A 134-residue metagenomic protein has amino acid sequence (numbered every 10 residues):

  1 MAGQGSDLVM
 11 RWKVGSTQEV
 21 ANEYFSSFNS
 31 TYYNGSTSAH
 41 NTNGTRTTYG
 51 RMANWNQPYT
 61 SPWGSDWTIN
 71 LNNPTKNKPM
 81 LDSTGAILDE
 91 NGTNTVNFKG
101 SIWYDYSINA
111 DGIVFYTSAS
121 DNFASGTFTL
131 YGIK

Functional and structural regions predicted by a protein language model:
M1-K134: Surface-exposed molecular-recognition determinants
